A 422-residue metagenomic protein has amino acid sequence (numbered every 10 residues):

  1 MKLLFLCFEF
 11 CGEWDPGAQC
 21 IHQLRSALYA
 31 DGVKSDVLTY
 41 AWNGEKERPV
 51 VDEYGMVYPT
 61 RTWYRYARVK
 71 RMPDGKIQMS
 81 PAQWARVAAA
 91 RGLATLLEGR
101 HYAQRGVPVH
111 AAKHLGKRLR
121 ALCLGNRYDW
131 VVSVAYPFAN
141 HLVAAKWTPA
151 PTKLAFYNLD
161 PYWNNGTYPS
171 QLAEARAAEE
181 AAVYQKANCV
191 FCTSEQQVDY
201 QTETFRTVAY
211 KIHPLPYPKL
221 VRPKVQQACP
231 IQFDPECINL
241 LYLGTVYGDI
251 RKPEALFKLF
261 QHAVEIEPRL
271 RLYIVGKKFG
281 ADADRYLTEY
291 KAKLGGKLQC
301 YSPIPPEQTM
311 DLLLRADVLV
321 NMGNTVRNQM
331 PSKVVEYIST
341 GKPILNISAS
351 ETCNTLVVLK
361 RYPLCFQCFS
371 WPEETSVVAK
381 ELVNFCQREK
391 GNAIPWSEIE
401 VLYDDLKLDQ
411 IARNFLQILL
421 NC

Functional and structural regions predicted by a protein language model:
M1-Y66, C189, A263, D409: N-terminal subdomain of nucleotide-sugar transferases
H22, K113, K153-A155, W163-A182: Nucleotide-sugar donor phosphate/pyrophosphate-binding loop at the beta->alpha transition of glycosyltransferases
G106, K117-R120, A139, Q171-C192: Membrane-proximal helix-turn-helix segments that form the acceptor-binding/catalytic region of lipid-linked
K186, V198-K219: Helix-loop-beta element that forms the nucleotide-linked donor phosphate-binding surface in glycosyltransferases
N188, L313-N328: Acidic donor-binding loop of glycosyltransferase active sites
Q232-I250: Conserved donor-binding/catalytic core segment of Leloir-type glycosyltransferases
G276-K277, A283-Q308: Nucleotide-activated donor-binding/catalytic signature segment of Leloir-type glycosyltransferases, i.e., the conserved
F369-L419: A charged, aromatic-enriched C-terminal amphipathic alpha-helix characteristic of glycosyltransferases across folds
